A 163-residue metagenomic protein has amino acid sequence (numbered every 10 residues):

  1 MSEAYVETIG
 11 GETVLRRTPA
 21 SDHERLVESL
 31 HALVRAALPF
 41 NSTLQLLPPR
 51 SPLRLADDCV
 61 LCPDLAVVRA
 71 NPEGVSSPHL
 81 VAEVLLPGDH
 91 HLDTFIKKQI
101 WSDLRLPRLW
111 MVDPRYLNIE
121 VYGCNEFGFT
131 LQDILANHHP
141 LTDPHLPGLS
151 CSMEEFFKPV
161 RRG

Functional and structural regions predicted by a protein language model:
M1-G163: Gly/Pro/Ser/Thr-rich low-complexity, intrinsically disordered segments predominantly at protein N-termini
